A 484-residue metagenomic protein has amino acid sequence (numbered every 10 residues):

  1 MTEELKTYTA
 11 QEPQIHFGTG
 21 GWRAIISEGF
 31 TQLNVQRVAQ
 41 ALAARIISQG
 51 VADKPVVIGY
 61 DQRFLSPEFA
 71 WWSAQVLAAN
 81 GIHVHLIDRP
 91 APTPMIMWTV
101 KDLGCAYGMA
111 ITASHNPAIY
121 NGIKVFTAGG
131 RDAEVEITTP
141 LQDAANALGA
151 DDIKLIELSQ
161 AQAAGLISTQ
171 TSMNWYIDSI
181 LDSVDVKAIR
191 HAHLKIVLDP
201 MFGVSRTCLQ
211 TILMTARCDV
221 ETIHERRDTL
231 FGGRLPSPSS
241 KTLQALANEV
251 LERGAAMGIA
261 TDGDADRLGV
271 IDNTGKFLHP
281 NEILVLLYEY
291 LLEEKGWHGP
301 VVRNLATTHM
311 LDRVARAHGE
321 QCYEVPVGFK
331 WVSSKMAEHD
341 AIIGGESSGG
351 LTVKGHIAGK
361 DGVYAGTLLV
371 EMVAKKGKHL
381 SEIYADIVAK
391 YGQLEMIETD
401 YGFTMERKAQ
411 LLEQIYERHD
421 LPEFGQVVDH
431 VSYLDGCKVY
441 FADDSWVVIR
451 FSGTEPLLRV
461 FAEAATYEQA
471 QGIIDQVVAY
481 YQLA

Functional and structural regions predicted by a protein language model:
M1-N80, A106-Y107, A163-I196: An N-terminal, well-structured beta->alpha segment
T2-E12, N121-R253: Gly/Ser/Thr-enriched, mixed-charge loops and adjacent short helices that form phosphate/oxyanion-binding elements
G20, I58, I96, M109 (+12 more regions): Buried hydrophobic positions in well-ordered alpha/beta secondary-structure cores of metabolic enzymes
A44, A52-Y120, T211-I271: N-terminal small/polar loop signature for handling phosphorylated ligands or for N-terminal nucleophile
D88, M95, D143-Y176, N273-G345 (+1 more regions): Proline/glycine-rich low-complexity loops and linkers
V125-A128, G269-N273, V353-K354: Short beta-strand-to-turn element immediately C-terminal to the catalytic PLP-Schiff-base lysine in fold type I
E134, T222-H224, K276-K295, G362-V370: Gly/Ser/Thr-rich active-site loops/lids in small-molecule metabolic enzymes that frequently grip phosphoryl groups
A256-M257, W297-E463, Y467-A484: Phosphate-binding and adjacent anionic-ligand microenvironments
